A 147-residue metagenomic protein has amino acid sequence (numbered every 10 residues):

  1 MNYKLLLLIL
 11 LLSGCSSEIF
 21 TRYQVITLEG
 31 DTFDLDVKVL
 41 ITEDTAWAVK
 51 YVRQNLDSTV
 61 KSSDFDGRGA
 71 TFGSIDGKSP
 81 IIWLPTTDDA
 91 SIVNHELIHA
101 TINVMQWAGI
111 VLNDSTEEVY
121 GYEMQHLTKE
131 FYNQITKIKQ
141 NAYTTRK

Functional and structural regions predicted by a protein language model:
M1-L8: Sec-dependent signal peptide recognition, specifically the positively charged N-region followed immediately by
S13-G14: C-terminal motif of bacterial Sec signal peptides marking the signal peptidase cleavage site
E18-Q54: Short, charged/polar N-terminal "headpieces" of proteins
I19-Y23, A142-K147: Sec-dependent signal peptide cleavage junction
T45-A90, A100-V104: Active-site scaffold of zinc-dependent metalloenzymes
V93-H95: A short, structured loop/turn motif at beta-sheet edges
L97-D114: Catalytic Zn2+-binding segment of zinc metalloproteases
L112-T145: Post-HExxH zinc-binding segment in Zn-dependent metallohydrolases
